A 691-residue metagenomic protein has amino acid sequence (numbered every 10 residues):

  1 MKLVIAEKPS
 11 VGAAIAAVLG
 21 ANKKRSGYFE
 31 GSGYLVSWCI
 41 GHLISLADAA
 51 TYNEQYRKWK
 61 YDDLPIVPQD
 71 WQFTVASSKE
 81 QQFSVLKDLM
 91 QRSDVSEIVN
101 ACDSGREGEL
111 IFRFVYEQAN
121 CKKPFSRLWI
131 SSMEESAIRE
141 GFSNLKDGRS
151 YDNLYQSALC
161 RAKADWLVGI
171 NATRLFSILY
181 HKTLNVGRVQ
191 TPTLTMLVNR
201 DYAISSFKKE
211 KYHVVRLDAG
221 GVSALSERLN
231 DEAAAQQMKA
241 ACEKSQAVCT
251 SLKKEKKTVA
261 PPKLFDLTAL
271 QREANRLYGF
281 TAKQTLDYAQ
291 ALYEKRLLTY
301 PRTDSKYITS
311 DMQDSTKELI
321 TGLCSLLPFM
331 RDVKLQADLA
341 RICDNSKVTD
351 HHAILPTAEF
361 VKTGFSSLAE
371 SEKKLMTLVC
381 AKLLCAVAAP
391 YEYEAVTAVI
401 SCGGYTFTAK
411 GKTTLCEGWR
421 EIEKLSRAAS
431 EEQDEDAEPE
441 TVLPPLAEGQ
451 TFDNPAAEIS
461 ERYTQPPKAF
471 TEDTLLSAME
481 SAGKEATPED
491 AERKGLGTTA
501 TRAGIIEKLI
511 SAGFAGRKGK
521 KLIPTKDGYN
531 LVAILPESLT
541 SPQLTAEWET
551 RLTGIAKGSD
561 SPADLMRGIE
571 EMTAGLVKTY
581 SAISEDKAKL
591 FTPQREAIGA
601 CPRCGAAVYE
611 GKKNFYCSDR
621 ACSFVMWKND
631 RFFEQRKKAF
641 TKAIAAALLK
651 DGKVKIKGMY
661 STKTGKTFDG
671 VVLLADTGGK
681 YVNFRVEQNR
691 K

Functional and structural regions predicted by a protein language model:
M1, A101-S104, H181-T183, K254-K263 (+3 more regions): Conserved short loop/turn motifs at secondary-structure junctions
M1-A162, W166, Q465-P466: Intrinsically disordered, low-complexity regulatory segments
K2-L3, R25, K79, M90 (+4 more regions): Basic, low-complexity terminal or inter-domain segments flanking catalytic cores
P9-A16, G33-V36, I40, A76-K87 (+17 more regions): Amphipathic alpha-helical transducer elements in NTP-driven molecular machines
A137-L217, K254-T258: C-terminal or mid-to-C-terminal helical accessory/interaction module adjacent to the motor/catalytic core
S223, K253-K254, C324: Phosphate-rich ligand and nucleic-acid binding surfaces
E232-F265, Q271: Metal- or metallocofactor-binding catalytic centers and their adjacent structured scaffolds across diverse enzyme
